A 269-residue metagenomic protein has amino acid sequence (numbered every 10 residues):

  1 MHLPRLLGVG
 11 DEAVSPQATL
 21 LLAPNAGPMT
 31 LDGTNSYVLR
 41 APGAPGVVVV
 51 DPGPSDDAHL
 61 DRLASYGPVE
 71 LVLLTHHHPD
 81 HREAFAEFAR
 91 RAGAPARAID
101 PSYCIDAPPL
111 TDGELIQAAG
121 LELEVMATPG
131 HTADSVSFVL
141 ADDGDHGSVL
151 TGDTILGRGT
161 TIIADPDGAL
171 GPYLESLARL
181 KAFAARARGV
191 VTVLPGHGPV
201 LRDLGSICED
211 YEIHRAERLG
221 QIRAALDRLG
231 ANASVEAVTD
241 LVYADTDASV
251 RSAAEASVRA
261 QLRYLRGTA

Functional and structural regions predicted by a protein language model:
P4-S65, S137-G157: Conserved beta-strand hairpin/beta-sheet module of binuclear metal-dependent hydrolase folds, prominently
P45-V49, P54-S55, E122-A127, A133-A225: Metallo-beta-lactamase
P54-A98: Active-site metal-binding motif and surrounding structural segment of the metallo-beta-lactamase
L73, G93-D100, L150, R215 (+1 more regions): Short hydrophobic/aromatic-enriched beta-strand-loop microsegments
T75-H81, H131, H197, Q261: Histidine-centered divalent metal-coordination motifs
A89, P95-P108, G113: Glycine/small-residue-rich loop that forms an oxyanion/phosphate-binding "nest" at active or ligand-binding sites
A225-A269: C-terminal regulatory/interaction regions
